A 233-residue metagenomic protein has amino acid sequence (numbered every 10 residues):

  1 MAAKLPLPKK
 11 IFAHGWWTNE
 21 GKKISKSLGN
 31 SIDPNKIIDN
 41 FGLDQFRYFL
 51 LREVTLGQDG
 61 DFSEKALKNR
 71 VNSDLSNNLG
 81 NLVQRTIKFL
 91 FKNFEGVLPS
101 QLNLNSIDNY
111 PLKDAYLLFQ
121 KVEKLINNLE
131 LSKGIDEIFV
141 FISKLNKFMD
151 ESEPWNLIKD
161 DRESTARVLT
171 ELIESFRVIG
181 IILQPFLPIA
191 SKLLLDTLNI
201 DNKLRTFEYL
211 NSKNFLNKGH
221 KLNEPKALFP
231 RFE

Functional and structural regions predicted by a protein language model:
M1, R47-E53, R177-I181: Short, hydrophobic/amphipathic alpha-helical patches that form generic packing surfaces within helical domains
M1-K9, N128: Secondary-structure transition/capping motifs at alpha-helix termini and the adjoining loop/turn into the next element
P8-W16: Long, charged, glycine-rich C-terminal linkers/tails
G15-L104, D201-K221, A227-F229: Catalytic adenosine-cofactor/nucleotide-binding cores of aminoacyl-tRNA synthetases and other
K26, I37-I38, L67-N78, I107-A115 (+4 more regions): Secondary-structure capping and boundary motifs in well-ordered enzyme cores
D59-E64, Y116-K124: Short, charged/polar, low-complexity loop and linker segments that flank or interrupt alpha-helical bundles
G60, K124, L129-E130, F139-E233: Basic, alpha-helical terminal appendages of large translation-related enzymes
V83-V122, I142, N146-D161, T165: Conserved, charged catalytic cores of large soluble enzymes
